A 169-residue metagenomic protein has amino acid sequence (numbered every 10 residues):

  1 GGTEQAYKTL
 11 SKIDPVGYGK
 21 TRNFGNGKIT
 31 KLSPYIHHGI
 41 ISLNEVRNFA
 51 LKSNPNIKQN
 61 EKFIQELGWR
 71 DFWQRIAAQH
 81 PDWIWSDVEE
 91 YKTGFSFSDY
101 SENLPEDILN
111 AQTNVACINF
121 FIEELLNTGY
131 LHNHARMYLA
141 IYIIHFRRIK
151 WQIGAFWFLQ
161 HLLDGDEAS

Functional and structural regions predicted by a protein language model:
G1-N103, A116: Glycine/tryptophan-enriched, flexible segments
Y7, I118-I122, A155-L159: Hydrophobic core segments within long, regular secondary-structure runs in both alpha- and beta-rich folds
T30-S33, K62, N119-E123, M137 (+1 more regions): Positions in alpha-helical segments
E45, H134-Y138: Short amphipathic alpha-helical face segments that pack within enzyme cores and frequently flank/anchor catalytic
K52-S53, R70-W73, I141-H145, H161-D164: A short structural micro-motif
E102-L125: Helix-hairpin-helix/helix-loop-helix acidic hairpins
P105-L109, I141, K150-S169: Conserved active-site neighborhood of enzyme catalytic/cofactor-binding cores
E123-A135, I143-F156: Conserved helix-adjacent loop modules within structured domains
